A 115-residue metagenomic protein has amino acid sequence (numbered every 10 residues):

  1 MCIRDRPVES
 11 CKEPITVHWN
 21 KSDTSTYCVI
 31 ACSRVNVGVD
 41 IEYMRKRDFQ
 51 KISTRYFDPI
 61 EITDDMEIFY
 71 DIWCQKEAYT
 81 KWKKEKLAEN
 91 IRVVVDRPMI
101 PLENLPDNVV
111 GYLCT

Functional and structural regions predicted by a protein language model:
R4-T115: Core catalytic alpha/beta fold that binds nucleotide/phospho-ligands
